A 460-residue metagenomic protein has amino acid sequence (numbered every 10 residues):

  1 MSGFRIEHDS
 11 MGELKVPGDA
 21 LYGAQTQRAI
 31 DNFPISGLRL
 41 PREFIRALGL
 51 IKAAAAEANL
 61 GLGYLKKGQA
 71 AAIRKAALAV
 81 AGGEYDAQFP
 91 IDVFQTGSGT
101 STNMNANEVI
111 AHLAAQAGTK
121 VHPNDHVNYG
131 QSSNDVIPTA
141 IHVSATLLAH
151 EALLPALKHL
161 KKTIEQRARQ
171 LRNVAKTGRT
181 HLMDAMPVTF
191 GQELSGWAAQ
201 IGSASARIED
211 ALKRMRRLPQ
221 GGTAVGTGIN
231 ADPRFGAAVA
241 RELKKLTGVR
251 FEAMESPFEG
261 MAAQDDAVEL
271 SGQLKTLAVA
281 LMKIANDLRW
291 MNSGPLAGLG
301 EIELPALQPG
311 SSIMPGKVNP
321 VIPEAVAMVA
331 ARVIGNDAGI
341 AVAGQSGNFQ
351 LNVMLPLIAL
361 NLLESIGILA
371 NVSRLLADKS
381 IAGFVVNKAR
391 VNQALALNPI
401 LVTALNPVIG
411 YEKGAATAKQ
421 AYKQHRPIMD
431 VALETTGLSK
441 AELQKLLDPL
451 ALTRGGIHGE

Functional and structural regions predicted by a protein language model:
M1-E460: Conserved, well-structured ligand/cofactor-binding cores
